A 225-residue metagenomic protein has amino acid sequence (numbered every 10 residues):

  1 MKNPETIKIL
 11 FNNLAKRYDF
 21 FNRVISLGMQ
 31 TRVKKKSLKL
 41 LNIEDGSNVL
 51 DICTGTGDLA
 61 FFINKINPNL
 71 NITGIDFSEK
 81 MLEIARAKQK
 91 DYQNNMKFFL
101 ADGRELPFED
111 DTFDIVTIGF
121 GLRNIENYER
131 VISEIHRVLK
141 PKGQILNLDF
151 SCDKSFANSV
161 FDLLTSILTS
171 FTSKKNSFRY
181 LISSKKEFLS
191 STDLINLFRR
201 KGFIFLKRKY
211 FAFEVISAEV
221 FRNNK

Functional and structural regions predicted by a protein language model:
M1-D19, F161: N-terminal, positively charged/glycine-rich alpha-helical extensions of SAM-dependent methyltransferases
E5, L148, C152-R200: C-terminal alpha-helical "lid/dimerization" subdomain adjacent to the S-adenosyl-L-methionine
G28-D45, F62: Conserved alpha-helix/loop element of class I SAM-dependent methyltransferases that forms part of the SAM/SAH-binding
N48-E105: Class I SAM-dependent methyltransferase SAM/SAH-binding core
R104-I115: A short acidic, Gly/Pro-enriched loop at the edge of an enzyme's catalytic core that lines a small-molecule cofactor
D114-N127: A short SAM/SAH-binding and catalytic strip from SAM-dependent methyltransferases
E129-P141: A short glycine-rich, Lys/Arg-flanked "PGG" loop and its adjoining helix->strand segment in the class I
K201-K225: Core SAM-dependent methyltransferase catalytic element
